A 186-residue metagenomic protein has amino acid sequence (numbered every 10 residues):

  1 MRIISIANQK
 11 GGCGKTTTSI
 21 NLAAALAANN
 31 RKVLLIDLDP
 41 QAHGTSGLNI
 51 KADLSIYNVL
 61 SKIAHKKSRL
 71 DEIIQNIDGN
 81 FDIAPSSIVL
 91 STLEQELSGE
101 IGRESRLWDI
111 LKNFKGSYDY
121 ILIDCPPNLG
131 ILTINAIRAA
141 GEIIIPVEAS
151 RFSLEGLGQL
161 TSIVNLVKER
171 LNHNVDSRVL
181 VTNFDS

Functional and structural regions predicted by a protein language model:
M1-S186: P-loop NTP-binding core
